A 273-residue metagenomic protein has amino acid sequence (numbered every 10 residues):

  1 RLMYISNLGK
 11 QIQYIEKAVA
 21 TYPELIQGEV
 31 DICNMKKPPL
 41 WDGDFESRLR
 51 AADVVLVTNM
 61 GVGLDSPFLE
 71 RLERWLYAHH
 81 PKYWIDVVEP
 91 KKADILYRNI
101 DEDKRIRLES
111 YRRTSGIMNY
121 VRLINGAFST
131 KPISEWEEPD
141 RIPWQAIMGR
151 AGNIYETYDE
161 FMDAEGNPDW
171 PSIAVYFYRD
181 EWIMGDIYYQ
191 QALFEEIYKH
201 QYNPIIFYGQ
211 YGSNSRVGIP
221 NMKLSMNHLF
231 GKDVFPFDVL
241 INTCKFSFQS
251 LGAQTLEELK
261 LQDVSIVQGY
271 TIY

Functional and structural regions predicted by a protein language model:
R1-Y273: An N-terminal assembly and electron-transfer interface module characteristic of large anaerobic redox and radical
